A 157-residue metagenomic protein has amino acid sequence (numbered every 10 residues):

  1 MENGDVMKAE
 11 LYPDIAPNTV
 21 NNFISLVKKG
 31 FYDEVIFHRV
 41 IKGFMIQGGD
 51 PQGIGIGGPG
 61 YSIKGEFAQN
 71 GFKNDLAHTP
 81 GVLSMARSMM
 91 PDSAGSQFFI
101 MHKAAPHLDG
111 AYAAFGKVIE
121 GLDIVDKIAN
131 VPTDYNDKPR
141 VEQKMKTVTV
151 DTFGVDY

Functional and structural regions predicted by a protein language model:
M1-Y157: Cyclophilin-like peptidyl-prolyl cis-trans isomerases
